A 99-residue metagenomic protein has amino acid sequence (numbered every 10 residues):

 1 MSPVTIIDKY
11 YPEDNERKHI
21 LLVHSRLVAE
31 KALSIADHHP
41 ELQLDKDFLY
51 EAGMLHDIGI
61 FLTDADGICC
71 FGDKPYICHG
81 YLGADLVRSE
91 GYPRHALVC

Functional and structural regions predicted by a protein language model:
M1-S2, L44: Short coil/turn linker and secondary-structure boundary residues
S2-H24, F61-G72: Active-site flanking loop/helix segments enriched in acidic
D8, A29, L33-D37, G83-R88: Amphipathic alpha-helical segments within well-ordered protein domains
P12, E41-C99: Divalent metal-dependent catalytic cores for phosphoryl transfer on phosphate-bearing substrates
E13-L44, L55, P93: Divalent metal-dependent phosphate-bond-processing catalytic cores, especially two-metal-ion Mg2+/Mn2+ enzymes that act
